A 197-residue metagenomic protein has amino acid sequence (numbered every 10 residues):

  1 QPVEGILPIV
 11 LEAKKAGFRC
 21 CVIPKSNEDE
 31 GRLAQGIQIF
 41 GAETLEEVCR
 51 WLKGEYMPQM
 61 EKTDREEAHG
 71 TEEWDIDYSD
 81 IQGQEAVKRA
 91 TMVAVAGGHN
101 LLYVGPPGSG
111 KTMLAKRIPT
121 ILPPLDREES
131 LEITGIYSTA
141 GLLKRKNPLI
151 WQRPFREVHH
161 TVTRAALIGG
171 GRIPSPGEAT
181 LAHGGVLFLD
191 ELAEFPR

Functional and structural regions predicted by a protein language model:
Q1-L102, P106-M113, P196: Peripheral, non-AAA+ core regions of ATP-driven protein-machinery
K62-R65, L143-I150: Short coil/turn segments at secondary-structure boundaries
S79, A165, G177-T180: Pre-signature/interface helix of ABC/ABC-like ATPase nucleotide-binding domains
V93-N100, P124, I136, G169-I173: Conserved helix-loop functional segments at active or binding sites
L102-N147: Walker A/P-loop
V104, L167, F188-D190: Structural recognition of the conserved hydrophobic beta-strand(s) that form the central parallel beta-sheet of P-loop
N147-G169: Inter-Walker segment of RecA-like/P-loop motor cores
H159-H160, S175-R197: Conserved AAA+/SF3 P-loop NTPase catalytic/coupling segment centered on the Walker-B
